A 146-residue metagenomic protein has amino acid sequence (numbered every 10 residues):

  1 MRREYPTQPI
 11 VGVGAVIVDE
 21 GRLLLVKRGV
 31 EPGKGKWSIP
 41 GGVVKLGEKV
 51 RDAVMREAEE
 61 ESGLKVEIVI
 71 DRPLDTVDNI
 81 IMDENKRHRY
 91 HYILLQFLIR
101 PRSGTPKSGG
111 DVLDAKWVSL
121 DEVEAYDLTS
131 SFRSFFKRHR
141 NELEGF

Functional and structural regions predicted by a protein language model:
M1-V16, R87: Acidic, metal-coordinating catalytic segment for phosphate/diphosphate chemistry, firing primarily on the Nudix
G12, S38, Q96-L98: Conserved beta-strand segments that form the floor/walls of ligand-binding pockets within enzyme and binding domains
G14, R22, D114: Conserved beta-strand and immediately adjacent loop positions that scaffold enzyme active sites
D19: A cytosolic small-molecule/anion-sensing beta-strand core signal
R22-E60, K65: Conserved Nudix-box catalytic region and its N-terminal flanking loop in Nudix hydrolases and closely related
L64-S103: Active-site segment of metal-dependent pyrophosphate-handling enzymes, primarily the Nudix hydrolase catalytic core
Q96-L98, K107-F136: NUDIX/MutT-family hydrolases
F132-F146: Charged phosphate-binding loop/patch that engages nucleotide di/tri-phosphates or the phosphate backbone of nucleic
